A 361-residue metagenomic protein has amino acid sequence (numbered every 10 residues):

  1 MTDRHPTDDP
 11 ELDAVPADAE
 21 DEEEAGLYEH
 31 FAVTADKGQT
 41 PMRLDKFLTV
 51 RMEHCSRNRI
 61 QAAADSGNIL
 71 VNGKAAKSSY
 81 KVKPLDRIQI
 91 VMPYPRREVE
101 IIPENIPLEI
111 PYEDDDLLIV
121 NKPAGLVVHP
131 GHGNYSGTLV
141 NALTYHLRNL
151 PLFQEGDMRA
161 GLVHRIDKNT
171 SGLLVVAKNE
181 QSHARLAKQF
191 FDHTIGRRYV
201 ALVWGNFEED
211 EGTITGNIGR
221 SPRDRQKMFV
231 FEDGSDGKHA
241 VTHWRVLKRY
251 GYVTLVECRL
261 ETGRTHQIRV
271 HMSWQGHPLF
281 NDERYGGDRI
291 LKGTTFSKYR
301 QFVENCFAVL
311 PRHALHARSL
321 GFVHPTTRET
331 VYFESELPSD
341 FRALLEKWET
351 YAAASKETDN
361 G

Functional and structural regions predicted by a protein language model:
M1-P222, L337-E349, S355-G361: RNA pseudouridine synthases
N58, V230, E283-R284: A short, aromatic/hydrophobic, helix- or strand-capping loop or linear motif that either lines the entrance/gate
V91-P93, D224-K227, H239, Y299-N305: Short Pro/Gly-enriched beta-strand edge/turn motifs at strand-loop
I110, V203, H243-V246, L279: Conserved hydrophobic positions within beta-strands
V120, V270, N281: Active-site flanking residues adjacent to catalytic metal/cofactor-binding acidic residues
G156-K188, I195-G196, G219-H277, A308-G361: The conserved catalytic core of RNA pseudouridine synthases
L279-F322: RNA substrate-recognition surfaces in RNA-acting enzymes
